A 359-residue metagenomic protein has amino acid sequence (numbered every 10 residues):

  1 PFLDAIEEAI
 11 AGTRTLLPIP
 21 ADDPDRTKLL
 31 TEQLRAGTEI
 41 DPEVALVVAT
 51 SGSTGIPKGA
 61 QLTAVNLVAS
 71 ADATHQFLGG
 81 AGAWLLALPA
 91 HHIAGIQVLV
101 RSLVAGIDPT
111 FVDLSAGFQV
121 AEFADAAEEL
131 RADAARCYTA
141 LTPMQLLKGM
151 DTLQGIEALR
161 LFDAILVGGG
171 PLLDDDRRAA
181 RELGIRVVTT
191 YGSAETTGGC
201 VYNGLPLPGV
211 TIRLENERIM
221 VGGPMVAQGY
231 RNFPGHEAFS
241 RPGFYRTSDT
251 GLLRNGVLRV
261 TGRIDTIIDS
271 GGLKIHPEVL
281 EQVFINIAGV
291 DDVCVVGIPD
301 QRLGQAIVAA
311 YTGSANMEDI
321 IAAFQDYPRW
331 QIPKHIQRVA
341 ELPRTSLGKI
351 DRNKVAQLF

Functional and structural regions predicted by a protein language model:
P1, Q33-A49, G79-A83: Conserved pre-ATP/AMP-binding loop-to-beta segment of ANL
E7, I19, D23-V44, A69: Flexible, low-complexity linker/hinge segments
E43-D72, G79: Conserved AMP-binding A3 loop
A64-D72, A83-K148, V188: AMP-binding/adenylate-forming
D151-N203: Gly/Ser/Thr-rich phosphate-binding loop
P206, E215-G243, L273-I275: Conserved ATP/PPi-binding loop(s) of AMP-dependent carboxylate-activating enzymes
G223, S248-Q331: AMP-binding/adenylate-forming catalytic core of the ANL superfamily
Y327-I350: AMP-binding/adenylate-forming catalytic domain of the ANL superfamily
